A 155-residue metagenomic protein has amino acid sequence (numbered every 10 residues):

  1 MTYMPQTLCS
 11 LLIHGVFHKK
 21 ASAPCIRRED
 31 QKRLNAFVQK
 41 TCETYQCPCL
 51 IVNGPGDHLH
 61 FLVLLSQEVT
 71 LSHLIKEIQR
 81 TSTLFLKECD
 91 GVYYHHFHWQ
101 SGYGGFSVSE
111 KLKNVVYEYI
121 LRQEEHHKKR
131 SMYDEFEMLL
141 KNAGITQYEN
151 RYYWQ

Functional and structural regions predicted by a protein language model:
M1-Q155: Basic nucleic-acid-binding interfaces
